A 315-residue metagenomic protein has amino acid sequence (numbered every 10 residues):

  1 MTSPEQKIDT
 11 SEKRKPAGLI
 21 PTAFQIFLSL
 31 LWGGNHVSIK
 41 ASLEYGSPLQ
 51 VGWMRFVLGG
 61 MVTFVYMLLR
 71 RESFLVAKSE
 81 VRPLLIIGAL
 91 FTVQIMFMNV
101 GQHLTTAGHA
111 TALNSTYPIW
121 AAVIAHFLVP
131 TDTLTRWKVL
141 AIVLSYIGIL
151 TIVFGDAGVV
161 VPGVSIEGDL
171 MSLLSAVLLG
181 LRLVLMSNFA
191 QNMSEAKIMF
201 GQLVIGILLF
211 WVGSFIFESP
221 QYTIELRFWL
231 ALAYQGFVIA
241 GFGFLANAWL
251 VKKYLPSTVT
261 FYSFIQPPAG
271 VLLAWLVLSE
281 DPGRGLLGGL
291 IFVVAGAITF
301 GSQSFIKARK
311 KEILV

Functional and structural regions predicted by a protein language model:
T2-D9, R14, G52, F56 (+5 more regions): C-terminal-most transmembrane helix of multi-pass membrane proteins
T2-Q50, A89, V93, F97 (+3 more regions): Glycine-/small-residue-enriched transmembrane alpha-helix faces in small-molecule transporters and effluxers
L19-F24, Q50-V65, L69, V81 (+4 more regions): Hydrophobic alpha-helical transmembrane segments of multi-pass integral membrane proteins, especially transporters
L31, N35-H36, F64-N114, T151 (+1 more regions): Specific transmembrane alpha-helical segments of multi-pass solute transporters/efflux pumps, especially DMT/EamA
S42, V51, R55, G101 (+8 more regions): Hydrophobic/aromatic residues within transmembrane alpha-helices of multi-pass small-molecule transporters
Q50-M61, L90-F91, N99-W137, S175 (+1 more regions): Specific alpha-helical transmembrane segments that line the substrate/conduction pathway and gating interfaces
G52-M54, A110-T116, L185-I207, G236-L276: Helix-helix packing/entry segments at the starts of transmembrane helices
T63, L85, F91, I124 (+5 more regions): Hydrophobic transmembrane alpha-helices of multi-pass small-molecule transport proteins
